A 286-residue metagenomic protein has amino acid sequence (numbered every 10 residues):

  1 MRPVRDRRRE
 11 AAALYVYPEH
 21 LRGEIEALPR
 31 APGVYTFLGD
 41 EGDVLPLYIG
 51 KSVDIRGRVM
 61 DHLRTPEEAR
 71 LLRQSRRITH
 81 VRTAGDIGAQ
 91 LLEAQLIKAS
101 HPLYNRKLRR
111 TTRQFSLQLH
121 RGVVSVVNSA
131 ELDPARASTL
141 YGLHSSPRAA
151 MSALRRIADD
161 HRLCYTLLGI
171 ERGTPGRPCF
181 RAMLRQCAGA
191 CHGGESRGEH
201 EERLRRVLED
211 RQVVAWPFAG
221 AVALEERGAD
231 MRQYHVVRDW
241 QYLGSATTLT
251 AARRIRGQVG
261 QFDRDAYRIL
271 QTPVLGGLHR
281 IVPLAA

Functional and structural regions predicted by a protein language model:
M1-A286: Acidic, glycine-enriched active-site microenvironments
